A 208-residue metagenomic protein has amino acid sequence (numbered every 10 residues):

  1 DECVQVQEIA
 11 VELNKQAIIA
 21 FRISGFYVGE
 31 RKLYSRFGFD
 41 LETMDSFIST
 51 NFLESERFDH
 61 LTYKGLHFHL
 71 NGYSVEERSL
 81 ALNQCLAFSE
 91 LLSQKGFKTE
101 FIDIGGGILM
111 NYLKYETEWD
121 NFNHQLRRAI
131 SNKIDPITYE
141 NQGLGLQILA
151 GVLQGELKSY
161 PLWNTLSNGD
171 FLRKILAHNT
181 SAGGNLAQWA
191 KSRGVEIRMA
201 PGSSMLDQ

Functional and structural regions predicted by a protein language model:
D1-F101, N185: Active-site-proximal beta-alpha core segment in soluble small-molecule metabolic enzymes
G65, L70-Q208: C-terminal active-site-proximal or functional interface alpha/beta core segments in diverse enzymes
